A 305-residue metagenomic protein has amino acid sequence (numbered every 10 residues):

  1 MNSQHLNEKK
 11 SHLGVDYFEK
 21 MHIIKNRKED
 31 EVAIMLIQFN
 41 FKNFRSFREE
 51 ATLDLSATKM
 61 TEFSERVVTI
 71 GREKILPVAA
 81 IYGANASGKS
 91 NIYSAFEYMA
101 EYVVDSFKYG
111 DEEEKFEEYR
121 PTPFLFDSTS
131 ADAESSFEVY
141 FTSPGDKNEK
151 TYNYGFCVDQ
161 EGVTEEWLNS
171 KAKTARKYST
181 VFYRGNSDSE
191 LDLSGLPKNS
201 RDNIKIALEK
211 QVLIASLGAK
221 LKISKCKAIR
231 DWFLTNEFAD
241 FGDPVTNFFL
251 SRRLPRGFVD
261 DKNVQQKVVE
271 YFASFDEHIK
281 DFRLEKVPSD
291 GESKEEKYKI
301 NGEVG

Functional and structural regions predicted by a protein language model:
Q4-M21: Short, often N-terminal, low-complexity regions that either remain intrinsically disordered or form a short helix
H22-Y98: Pre-Walker A-like glycine/lysine-rich segment at the N-terminus of P-loop NTPase domains
F41, V139-K147, S170-A172, G302: Short acidic, glycine-rich loop/turn motifs
R45, A57, N85, F141-G145 (+2 more regions): Short, flexible loop/turn elements at secondary-structure junctions
R72-K74, A80, Y93-E161: Conserved P-loop NTP-binding catalytic core
V78-Y82, E295-G305: Conserved ABC ATPase signature
Y119-F126, V287-E295: Beta-rich nucleic-acid/ligand-interaction surfaces
K147-E292: Electropositive, glycine-dotted interaction segments that contact anionic polymers or phosphate-rich ligands
